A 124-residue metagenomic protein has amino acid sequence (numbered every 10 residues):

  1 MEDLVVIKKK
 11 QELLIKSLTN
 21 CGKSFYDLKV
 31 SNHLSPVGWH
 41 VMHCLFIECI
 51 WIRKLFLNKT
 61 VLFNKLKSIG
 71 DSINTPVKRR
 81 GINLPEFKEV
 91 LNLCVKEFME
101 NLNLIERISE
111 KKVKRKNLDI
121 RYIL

Functional and structural regions predicted by a protein language model:
M1-V41, L45-L124: Aromatic-glycine hotspot motif
